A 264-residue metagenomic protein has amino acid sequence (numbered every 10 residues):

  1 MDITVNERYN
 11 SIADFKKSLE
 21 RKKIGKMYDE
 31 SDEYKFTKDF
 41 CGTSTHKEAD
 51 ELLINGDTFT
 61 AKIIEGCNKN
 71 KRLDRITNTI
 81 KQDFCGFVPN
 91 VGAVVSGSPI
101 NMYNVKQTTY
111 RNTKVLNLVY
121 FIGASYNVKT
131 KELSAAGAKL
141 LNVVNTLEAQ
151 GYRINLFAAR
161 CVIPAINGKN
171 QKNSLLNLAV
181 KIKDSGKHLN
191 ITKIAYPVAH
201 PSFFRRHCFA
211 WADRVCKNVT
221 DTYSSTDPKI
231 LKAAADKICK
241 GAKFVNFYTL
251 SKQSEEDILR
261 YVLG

Functional and structural regions predicted by a protein language model:
M1-N117, I122-A138, N142-G264: Acidic, low-complexity intrinsically disordered regions
